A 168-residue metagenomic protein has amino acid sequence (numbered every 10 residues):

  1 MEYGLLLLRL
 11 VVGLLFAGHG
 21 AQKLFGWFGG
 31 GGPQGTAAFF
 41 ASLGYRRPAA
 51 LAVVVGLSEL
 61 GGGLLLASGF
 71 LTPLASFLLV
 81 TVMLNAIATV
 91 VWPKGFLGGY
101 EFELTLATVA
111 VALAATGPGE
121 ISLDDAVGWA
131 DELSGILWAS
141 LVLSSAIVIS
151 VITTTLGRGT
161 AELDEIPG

Functional and structural regions predicted by a protein language model:
M1-F28, A49, L71-G168: Extended, low-polarity transmembrane helix blocks
G18-H19, F40, G63: Generic signal for short, ordered secondary-structure residues within or immediately flanking folded domains
G26-L51: Membrane-interface interhelical connector segments
P33, R46, L65-A67, A110-V111: Alpha-helix boundary/capping detector
G35, F39, G56, V80-M83: Non-catalytic alpha-helical scaffold/packing segments enriched in small hydrophobic residues
A38-F39, V54, G95, F102: Residue-level signal for alpha-helical context at structural boundaries
L51-V54, S58, L78: Physicochemical signature of membrane-embedded alpha-helices that form the seven-helix bundle of GPCRs, emphasizing
L57-L66, V82-A86: Hydrophobic, membrane-inserted alpha-helices
